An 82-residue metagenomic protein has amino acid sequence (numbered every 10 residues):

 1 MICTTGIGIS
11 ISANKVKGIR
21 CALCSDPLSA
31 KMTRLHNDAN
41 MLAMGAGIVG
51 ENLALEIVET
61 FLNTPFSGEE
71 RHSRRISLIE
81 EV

Functional and structural regions predicted by a protein language model:
M1-V16: Glycine-rich phosphate-binding loop
I2-C3, C24, M44: Structural motif
I9-I11, C21, I48: Short, flexible micro-motifs
K17-I19, N37: Short, structured coil segments at secondary-structure junctions
I19-D26: Short hydrophobic/aromatic-enriched beta-strand-loop microsegments
P27-V82: C-terminal binding/interaction regions
